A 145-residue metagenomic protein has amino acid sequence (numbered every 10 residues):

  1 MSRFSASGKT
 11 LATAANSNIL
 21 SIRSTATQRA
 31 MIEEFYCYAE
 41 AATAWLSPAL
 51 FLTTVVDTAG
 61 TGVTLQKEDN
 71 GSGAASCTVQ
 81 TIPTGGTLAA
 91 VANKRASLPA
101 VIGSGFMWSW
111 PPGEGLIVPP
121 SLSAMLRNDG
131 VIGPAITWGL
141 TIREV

Functional and structural regions predicted by a protein language model:
M1-V145: Beta-strand-centric surfaces of beta-sandwich/beta-rich domains
